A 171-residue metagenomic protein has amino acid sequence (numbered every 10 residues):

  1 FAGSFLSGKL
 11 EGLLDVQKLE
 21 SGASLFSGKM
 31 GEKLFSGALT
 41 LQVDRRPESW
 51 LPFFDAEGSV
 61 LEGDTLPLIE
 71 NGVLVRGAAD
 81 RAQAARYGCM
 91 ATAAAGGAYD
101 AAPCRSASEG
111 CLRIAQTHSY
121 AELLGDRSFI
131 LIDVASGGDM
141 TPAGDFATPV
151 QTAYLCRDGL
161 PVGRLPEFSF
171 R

Functional and structural regions predicted by a protein language model:
F1-G28: Active-site pocket-lining segments that scaffold enzyme catalytic pockets across diverse folds
S27-R171: Dual-mode signal for accessory low-complexity, basic/Gly-rich regions
